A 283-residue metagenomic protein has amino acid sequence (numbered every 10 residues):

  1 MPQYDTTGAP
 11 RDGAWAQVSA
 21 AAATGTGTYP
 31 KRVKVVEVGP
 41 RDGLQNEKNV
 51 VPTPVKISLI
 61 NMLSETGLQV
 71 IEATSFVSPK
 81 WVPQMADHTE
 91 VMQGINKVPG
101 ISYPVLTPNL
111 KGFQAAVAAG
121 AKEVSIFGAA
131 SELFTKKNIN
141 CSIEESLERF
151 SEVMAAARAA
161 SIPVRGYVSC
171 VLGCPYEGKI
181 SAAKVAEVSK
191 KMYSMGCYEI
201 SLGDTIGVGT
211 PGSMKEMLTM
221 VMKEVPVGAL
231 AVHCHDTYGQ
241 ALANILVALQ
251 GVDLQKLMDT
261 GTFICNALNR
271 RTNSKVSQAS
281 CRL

Functional and structural regions predicted by a protein language model:
M1-A115: N-terminal capping/small domains of soluble enzymes
A14-Q17, W81-V105, E144-G166, A186-K190 (+3 more regions): Alpha-helix-loop-beta-strand connector modules within alpha/beta enzyme cores
V35-I57, G100-L110, T135-I143, C170-K184 (+1 more regions): Active-site mouth loops of central-metabolism enzymes
V36-V38, K122-S131, R165-S169, L254-D259: Non-cysteine beta-strand/loop elements that form the S-adenosyl-L-methionine
G43, L63, A116, V124 (+3 more regions): Conserved, mostly hydrophobic/aromatic
Q69-G94, I126-S142, C170-Y176, S201-G212 (+1 more regions): Glycine-rich, proline-tolerant flexible connector loops at the mouths of alpha/beta enzymes
A130-T205: Conserved anion-binding
T205-T262, S280: Catalytic alpha/beta core domains of metabolic enzymes, predominantly
